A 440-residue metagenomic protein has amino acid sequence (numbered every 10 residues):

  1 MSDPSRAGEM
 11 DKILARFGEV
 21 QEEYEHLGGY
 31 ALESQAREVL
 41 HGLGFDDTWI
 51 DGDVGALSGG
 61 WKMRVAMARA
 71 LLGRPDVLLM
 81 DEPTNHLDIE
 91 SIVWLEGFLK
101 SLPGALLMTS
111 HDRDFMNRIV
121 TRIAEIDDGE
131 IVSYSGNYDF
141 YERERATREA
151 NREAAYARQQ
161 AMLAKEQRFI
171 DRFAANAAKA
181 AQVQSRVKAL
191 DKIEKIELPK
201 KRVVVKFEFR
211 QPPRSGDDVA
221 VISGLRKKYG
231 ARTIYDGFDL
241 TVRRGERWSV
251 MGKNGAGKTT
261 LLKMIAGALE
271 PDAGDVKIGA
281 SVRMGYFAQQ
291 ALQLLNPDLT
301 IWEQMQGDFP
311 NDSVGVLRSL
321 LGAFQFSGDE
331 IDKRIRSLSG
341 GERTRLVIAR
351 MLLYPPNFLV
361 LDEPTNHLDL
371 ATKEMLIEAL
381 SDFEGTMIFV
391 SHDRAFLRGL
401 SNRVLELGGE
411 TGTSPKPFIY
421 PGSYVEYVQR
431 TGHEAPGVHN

Functional and structural regions predicted by a protein language model:
M1-A154, V203, R210-N440: ABC ATP-binding cassette signature C-motif
P4, L27, S34, E166 (+4 more regions): Hydrophobic stripe of amphipathic alpha-helices that form coiled-coil interfaces
R152-A174, K179-K188, V203-V204, E208 (+1 more regions): ABC ATPase nucleotide-binding domains
R186-V204, R247: ABC transporter TMD-NBD coupling linker
